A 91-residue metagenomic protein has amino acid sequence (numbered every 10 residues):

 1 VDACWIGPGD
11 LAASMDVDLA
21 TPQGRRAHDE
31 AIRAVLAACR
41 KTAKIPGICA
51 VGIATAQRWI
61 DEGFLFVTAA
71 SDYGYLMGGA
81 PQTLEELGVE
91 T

Functional and structural regions predicted by a protein language model:
V1-T91: Expand to "…catalyze enediolate/carbanion chemistry for C-C bond making/breaking, isomerization, decarboxylation
